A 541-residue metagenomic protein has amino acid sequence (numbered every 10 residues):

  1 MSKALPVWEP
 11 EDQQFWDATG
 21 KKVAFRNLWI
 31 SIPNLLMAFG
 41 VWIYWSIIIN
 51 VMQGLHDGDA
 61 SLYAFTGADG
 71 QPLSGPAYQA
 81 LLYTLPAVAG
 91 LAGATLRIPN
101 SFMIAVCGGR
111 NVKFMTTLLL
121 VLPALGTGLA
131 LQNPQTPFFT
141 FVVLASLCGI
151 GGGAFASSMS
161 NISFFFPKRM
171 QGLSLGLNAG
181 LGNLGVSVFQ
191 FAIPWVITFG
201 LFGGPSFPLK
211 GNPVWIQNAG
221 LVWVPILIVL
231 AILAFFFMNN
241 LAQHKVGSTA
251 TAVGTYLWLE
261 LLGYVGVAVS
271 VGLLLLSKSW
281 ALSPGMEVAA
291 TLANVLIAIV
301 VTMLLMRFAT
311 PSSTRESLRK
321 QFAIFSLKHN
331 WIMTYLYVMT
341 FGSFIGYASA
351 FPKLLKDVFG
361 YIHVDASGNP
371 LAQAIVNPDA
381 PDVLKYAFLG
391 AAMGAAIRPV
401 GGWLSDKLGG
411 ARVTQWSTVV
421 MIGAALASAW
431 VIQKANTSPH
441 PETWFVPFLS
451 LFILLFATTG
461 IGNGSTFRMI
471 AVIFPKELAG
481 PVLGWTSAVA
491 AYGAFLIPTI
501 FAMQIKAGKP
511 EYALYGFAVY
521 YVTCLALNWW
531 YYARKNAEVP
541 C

Functional and structural regions predicted by a protein language model:
K3, V224-G247, L262-W280, N294-T314 (+1 more regions): C-terminal membrane-cytosol helix-exit motif in multi-pass small-molecule transporters
R26-S61, F189-I193, Y347-P352, I497: Extracytoplasmic
W45-M52, V265-T291, L327-A395: Extracytoplasmic gate region of multi-pass secondary transporters
Y83-I104, F388-G401: Central cavity-lining transmembrane alpha-helices of secondary-active solute carriers, predominantly the Major
L118-Q135, V419-P441: C-terminal ends and interior cores of transmembrane alpha-helices in multi-pass membrane transporters/permeases
P123, P137-G153, P441-I461: Hydrophobic core of transmembrane alpha-helices in multi-pass small-molecule transporters, especially MFS/SLC-type
G152, G172-T198, L227, S487-I497: Glycine-rich segments within core transmembrane alpha-helices of 12-TM secondary carriers
